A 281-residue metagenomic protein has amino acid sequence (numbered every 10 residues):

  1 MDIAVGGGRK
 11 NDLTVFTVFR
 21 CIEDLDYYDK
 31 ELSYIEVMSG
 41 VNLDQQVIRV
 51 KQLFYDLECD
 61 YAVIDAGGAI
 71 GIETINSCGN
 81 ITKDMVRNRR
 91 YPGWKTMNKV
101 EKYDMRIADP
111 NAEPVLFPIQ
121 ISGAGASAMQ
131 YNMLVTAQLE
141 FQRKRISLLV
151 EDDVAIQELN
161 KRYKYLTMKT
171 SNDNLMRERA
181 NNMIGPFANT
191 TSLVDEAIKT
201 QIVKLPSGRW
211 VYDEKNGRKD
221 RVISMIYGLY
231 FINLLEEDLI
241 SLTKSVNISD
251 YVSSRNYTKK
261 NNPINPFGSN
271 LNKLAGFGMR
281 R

Functional and structural regions predicted by a protein language model:
M1-K95, Y131, D152-R281: RNase H-like, metal-dependent nuclease domains and their acidic two-metal-ion catalytic environment used
R90-A155: Short alpha-helix plus adjacent loop in nuclease-associated cores
